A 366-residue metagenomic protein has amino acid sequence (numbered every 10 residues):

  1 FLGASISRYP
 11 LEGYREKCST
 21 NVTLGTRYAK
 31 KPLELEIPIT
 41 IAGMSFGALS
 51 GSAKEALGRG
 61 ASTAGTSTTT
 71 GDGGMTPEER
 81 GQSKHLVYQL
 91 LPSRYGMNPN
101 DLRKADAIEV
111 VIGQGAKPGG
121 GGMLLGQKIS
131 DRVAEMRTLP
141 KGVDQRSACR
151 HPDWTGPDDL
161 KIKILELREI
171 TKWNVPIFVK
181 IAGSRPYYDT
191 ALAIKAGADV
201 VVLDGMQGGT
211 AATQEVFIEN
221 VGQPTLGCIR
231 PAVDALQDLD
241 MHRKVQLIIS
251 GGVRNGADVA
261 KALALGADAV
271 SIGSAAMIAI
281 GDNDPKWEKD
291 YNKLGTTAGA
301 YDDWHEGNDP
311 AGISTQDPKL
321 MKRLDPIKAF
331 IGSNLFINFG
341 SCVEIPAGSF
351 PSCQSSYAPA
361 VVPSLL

Functional and structural regions predicted by a protein language model:
F1-I39, G43-S62, T66-T69, G73-S83 (+4 more regions): Conserved, well-structured core domains of diverse proteins
K31-L35, V133-K141, D204: Flexible hinge/switch segments at interdomain interfaces of large molecular machines
S45-A53, L102, A148-D159, I181-A182 (+3 more regions): Catalytic cores of large soluble enzymes that bind and process phosphate-bearing ligands
M97-N100, G119-M123, A211-Q214, I280-N283: Short, charged, surface-exposed secondary-structure boundary motifs
K104, E109-V111, K117-L139, A276 (+3 more regions): Mobile "lid/hinge" segments at catalytic clefts and subdomain interfaces of large enzymes
A107, G113, G119-R185: Metal-dependent enolase-superfamily TIM-barrel catalytic cores that perform enediolate-based chemistry
H151-M321: Glycine-rich phosphate/ribose-binding loops and adjacent secondary-structure elements that form binding surfaces
I337, C342-L365: N-terminal low-complexity segments that are often proline-rich with Ser/Thr-Pro
